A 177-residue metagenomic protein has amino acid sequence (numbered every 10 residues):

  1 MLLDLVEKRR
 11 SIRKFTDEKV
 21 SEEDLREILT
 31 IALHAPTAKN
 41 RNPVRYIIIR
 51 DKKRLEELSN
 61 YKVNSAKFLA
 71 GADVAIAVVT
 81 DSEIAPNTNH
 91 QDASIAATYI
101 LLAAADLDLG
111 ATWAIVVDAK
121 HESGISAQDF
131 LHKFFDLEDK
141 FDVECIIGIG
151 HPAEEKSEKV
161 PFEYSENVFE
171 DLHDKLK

Functional and structural regions predicted by a protein language model:
M1-K177: Acidic, surface-exposed loops and disordered segments
